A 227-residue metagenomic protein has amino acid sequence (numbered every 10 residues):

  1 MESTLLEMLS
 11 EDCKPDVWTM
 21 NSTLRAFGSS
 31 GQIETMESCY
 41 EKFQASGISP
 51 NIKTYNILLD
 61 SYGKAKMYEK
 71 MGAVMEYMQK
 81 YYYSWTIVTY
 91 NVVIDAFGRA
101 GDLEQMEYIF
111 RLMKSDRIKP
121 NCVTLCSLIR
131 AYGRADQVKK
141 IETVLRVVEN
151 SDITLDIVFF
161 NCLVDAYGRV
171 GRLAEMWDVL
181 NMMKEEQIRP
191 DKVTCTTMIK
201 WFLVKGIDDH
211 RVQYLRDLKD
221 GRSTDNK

Functional and structural regions predicted by a protein language model:
M1, D16-N21, R25, M36 (+16 more regions): Pentatricopeptide repeat
M1, M8, M36, F43 (+9 more regions): Methionine-biased hydrophobic packing positions in alpha-helices, especially within tandem helical repeat solenoids
E2-S3, E7, E11-D16, G31-T35: N-terminal targeting peptides
T4, C39, V74, I109 (+3 more regions): Alpha-helical solenoid repeat scaffolds, predominantly canonical TPR units
R111, F159, A174, N181-T194: Eukaryotic RNA-binding helical-repeat scaffolds
M183-I188, L203-G206, Q213-T224: TPR/TPR-like (Sel1-like) alpha-helical repeat modules
